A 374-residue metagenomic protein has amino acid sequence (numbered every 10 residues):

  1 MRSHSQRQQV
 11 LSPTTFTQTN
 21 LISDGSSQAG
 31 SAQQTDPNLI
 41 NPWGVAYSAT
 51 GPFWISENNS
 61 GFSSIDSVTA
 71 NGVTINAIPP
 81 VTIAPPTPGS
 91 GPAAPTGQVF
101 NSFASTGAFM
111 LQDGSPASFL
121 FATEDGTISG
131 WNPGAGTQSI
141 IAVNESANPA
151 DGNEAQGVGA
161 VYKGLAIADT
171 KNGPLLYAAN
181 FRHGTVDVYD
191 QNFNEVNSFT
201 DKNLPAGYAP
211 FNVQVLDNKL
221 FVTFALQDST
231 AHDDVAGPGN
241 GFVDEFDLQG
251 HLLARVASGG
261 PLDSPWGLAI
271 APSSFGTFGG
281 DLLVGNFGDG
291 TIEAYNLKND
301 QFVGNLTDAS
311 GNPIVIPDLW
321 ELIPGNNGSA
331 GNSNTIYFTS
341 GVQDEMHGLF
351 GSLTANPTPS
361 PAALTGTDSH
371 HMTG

Functional and structural regions predicted by a protein language model:
H4-G374: Sequence/structural signature of beta-propeller domains
